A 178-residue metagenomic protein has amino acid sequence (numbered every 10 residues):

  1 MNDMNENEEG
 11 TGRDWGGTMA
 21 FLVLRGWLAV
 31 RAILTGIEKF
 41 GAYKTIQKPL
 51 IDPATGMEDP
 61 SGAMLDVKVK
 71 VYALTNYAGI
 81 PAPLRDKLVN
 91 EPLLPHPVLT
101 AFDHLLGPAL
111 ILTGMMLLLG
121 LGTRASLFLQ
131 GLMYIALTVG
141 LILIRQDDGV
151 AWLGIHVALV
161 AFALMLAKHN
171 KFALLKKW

Functional and structural regions predicted by a protein language model:
M1-L112, L119-W178: Extended, low-polarity transmembrane helix blocks
